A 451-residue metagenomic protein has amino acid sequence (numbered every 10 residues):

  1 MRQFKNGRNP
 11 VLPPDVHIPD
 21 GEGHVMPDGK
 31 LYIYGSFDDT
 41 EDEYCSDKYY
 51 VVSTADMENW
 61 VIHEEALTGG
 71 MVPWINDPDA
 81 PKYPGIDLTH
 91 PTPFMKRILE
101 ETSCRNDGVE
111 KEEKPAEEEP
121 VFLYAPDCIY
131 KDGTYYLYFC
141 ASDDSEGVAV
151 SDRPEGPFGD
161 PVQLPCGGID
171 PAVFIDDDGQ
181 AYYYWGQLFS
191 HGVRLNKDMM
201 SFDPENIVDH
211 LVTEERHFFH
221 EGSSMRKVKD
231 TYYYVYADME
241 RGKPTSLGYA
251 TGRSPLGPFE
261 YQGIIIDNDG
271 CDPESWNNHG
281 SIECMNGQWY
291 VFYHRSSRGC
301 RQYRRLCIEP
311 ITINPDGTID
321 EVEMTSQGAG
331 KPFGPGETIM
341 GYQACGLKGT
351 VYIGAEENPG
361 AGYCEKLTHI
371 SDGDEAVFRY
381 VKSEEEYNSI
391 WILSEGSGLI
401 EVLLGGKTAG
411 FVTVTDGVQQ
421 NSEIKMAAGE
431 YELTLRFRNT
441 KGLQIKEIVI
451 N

Functional and structural regions predicted by a protein language model:
M1-F411, D416-N451: Carbohydrate-active catalytic/glycan-binding domains of CAZyme proteins, especially the secreted or lumenal ectodomains
